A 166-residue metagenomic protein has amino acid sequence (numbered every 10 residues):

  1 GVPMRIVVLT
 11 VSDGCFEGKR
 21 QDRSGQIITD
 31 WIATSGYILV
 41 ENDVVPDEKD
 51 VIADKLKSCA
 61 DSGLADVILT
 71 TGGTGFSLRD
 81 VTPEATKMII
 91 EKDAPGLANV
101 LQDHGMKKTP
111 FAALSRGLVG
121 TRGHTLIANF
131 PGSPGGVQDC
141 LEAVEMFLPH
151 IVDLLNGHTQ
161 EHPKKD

Functional and structural regions predicted by a protein language model:
G1-D166: Non-catalytic beta/alpha edge segments that cap or flank active sites
